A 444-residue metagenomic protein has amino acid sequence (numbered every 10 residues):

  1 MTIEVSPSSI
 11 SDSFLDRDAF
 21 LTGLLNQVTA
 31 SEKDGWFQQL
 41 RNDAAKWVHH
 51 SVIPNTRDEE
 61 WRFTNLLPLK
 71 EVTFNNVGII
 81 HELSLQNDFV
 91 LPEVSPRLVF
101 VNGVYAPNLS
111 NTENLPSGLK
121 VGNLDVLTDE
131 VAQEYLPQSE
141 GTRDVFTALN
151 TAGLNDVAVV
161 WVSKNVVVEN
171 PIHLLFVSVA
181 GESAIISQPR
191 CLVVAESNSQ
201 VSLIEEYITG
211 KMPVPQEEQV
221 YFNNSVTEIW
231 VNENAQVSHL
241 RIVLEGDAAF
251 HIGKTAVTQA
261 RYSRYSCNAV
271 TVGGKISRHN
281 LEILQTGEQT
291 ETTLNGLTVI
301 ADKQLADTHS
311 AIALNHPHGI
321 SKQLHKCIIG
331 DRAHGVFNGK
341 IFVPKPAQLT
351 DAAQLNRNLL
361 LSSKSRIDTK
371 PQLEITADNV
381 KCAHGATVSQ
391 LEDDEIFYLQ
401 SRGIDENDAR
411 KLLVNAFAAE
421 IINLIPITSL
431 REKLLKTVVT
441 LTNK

Functional and structural regions predicted by a protein language model:
T2-V226, Q236: Short, low-to-moderate order helix/coil transition modules at the start of elongated helical scaffolds
V5, I79, L136-F397, S401-I404 (+1 more regions): Conserved beta-strand/loop scaffold segments within soluble protein domains that form the structured core and edges
N42, K46-H50, A419, E432 (+1 more regions): A broad, structural surface signal
V52-R57, A418-I427: Short arginine-rich
